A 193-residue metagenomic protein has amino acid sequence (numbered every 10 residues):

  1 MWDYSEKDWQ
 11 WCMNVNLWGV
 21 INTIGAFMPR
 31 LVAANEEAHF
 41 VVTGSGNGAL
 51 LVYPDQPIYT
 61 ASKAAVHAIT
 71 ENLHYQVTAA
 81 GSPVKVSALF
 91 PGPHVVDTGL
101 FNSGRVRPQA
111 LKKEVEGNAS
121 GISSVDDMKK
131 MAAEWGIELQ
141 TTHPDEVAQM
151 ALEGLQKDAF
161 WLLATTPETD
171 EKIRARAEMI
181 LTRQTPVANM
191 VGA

Functional and structural regions predicted by a protein language model:
M1, S5-Q10: Substrate-binding pocket helix/loop in short-chain dehydrogenase/reductase
N22-F27, L31, I69-T70: Hydrophobic positions on the long internal alpha-helix of Rossmann-like NAD(P)-dependent oxidoreductase domains
L31-S45, G81-K85: Active-site loop of short-chain dehydrogenase/reductase
V41-A65, E71, Y75-A79, G92-V95 (+1 more regions): Catalytic loop of short-chain dehydrogenase/reductase
A79-L162: SDR active-site lid
S120, I180-A193: Non-catalytic terminal and boundary segments that flank Rossmann-like NAD(P)-dependent oxidoreductase
